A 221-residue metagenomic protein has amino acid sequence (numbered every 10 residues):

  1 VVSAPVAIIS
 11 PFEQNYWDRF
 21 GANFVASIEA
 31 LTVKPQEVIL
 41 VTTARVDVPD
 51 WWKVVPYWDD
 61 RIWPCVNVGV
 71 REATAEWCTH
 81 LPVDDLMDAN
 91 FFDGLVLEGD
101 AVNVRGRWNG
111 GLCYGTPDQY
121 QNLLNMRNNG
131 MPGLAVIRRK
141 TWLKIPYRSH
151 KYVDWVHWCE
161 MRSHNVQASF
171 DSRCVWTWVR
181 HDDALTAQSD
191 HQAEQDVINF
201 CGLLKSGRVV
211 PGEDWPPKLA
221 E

Functional and structural regions predicted by a protein language model:
N23-P35: Short, acidic, metal-binding catalytic loop of nucleotide-sugar glycosyltransferases
Y57-A73: Glycine-rich, basic loop-to-helix element that forms the pyrophosphate-binding segment of sugar-nucleotide handling
E76-L86: Short beta-strand-to-loop acidic/aromatic patch adjacent to the donor-nucleotide binding site
D85-L97: Acidic donor-binding/catalytic loop of UDP-sugar-dependent glycosyltransferases, especially processive GT2
V102-T116: Short beta-strand-to-loop element that shapes/binds the nucleotide-sugar donor at the catalytic cleft/hinge
D118-I137: A recurrent flexible, glycine/aromatic-enriched loop bordering the glycosyltransferase active site that acts as
K151-C159: Acidic donor-binding loop at a coil-to-helix junction in glycosyltransferase catalytic cores that engages
D171-H191, N199: Active-site donor/metal-binding and catalytic loop motifs of nucleotide-sugar-dependent glycosylation enzymes
